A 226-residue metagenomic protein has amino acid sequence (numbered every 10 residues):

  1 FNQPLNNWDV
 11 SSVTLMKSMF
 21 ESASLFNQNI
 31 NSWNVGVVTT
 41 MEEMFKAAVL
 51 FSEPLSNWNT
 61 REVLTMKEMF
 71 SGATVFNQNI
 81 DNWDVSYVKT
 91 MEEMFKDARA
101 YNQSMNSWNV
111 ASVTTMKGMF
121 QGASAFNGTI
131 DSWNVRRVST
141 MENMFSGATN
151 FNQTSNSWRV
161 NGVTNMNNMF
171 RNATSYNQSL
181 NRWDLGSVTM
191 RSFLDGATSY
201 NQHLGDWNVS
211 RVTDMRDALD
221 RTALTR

Functional and structural regions predicted by a protein language model:
F1-R226: Negatively charged
